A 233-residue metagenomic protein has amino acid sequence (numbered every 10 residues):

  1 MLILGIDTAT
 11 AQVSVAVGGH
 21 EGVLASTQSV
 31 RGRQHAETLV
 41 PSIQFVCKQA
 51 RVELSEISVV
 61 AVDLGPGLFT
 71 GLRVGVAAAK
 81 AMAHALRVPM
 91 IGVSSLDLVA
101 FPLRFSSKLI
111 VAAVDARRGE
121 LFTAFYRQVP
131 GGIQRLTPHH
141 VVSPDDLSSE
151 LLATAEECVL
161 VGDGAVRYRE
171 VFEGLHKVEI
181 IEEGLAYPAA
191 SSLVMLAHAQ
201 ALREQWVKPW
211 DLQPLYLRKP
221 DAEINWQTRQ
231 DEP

Functional and structural regions predicted by a protein language model:
M1-P66, Y187: N-terminal beta-alpha supersecondary unit
G22, Q34, P89-P188, L202 (+3 more regions): Surface "functional belts" at beta-alpha junctions
V46-A50, A85, L103, A190-A201: Stable alpha-helical structural segments in soluble proteins, enriched in small hydrophobic residues
K48, V52, L152, A199-W206 (+1 more regions): Generic secondary-structure signature for well-ordered alpha-helical cores
K48-S55, A83-S95: Phosphate-handling active-site elements
I57, W206-P209: Flexible, glycine/charged-enriched surface loops at secondary-structure junctions
A61-M90: DPxDG-like acidic metal-binding loop motif
